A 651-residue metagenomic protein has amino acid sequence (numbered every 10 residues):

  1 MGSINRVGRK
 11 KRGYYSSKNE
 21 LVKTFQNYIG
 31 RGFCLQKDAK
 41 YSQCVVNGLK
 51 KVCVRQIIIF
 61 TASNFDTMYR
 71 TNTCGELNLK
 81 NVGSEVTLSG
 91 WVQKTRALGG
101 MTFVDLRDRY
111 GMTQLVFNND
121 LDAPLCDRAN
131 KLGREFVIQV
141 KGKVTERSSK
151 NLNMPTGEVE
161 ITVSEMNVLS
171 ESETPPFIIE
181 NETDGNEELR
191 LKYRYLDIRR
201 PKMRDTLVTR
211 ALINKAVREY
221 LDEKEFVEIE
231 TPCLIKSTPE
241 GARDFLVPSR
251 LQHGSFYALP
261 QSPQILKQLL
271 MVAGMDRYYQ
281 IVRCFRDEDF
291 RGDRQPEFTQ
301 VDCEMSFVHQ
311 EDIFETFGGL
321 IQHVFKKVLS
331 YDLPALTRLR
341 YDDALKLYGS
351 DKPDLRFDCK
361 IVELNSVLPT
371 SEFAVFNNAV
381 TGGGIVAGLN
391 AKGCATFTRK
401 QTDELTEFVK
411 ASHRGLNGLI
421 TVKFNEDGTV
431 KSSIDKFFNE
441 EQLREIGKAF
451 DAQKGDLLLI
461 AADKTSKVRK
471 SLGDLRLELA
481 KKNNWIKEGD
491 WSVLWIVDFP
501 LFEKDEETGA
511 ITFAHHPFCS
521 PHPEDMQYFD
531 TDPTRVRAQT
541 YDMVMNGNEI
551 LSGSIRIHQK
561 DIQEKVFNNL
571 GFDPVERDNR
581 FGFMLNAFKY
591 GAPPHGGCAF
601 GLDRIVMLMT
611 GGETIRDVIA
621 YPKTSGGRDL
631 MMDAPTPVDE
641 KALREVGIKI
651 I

Functional and structural regions predicted by a protein language model:
N5, G30, I58-F60: Residues marking helix boundaries in flexible regions
Y15-S16, N27-Y28, D38-C44: Short terminal hydrophobic/aromatic SLiMs and anchors at protein ends
I59-I651: Class II aminoacyl-tRNA synthetase catalytic cores and aaRS-like
